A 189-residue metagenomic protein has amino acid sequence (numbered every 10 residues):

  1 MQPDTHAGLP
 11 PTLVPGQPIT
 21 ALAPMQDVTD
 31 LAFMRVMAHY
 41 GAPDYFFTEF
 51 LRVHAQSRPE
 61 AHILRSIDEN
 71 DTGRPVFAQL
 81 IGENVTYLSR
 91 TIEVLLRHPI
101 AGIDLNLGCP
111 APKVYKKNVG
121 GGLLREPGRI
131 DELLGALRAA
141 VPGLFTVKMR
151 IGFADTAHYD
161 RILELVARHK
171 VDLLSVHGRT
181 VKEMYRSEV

Functional and structural regions predicted by a protein language model:
M1-V189: Flavin-dependent oxidoreductase catalytic cores
